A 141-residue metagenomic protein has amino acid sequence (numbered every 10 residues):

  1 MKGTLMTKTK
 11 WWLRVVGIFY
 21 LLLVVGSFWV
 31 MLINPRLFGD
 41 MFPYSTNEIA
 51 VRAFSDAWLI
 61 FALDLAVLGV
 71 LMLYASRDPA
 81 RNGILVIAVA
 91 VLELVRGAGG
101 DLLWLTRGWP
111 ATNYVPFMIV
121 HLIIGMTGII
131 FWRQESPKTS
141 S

Functional and structural regions predicted by a protein language model:
M1-L23: Cytosolic juxtamembrane helix and N-cap/initiation of the first transmembrane helix
F19-A57, A62: Hydrophobic transmembrane helix segments
L22, R52-Y74, A88-V95: Core segments of alpha-helical transmembrane spans in multipass integral membrane proteins
V24-S27, L71-S76, G100-W104, G128-W132: Structural signal for membrane-spanning alpha-helices in multi-pass inner-membrane proteins, emphasizing helix cores
Y44-F54, A75-L85, T106-R107: Short juxtamembrane and helix-loop transition motifs at transmembrane-helix boundaries in membrane proteins
L85-D101, V120-I124: Hydrophobic alpha-helical membrane segments
A98-P116, W132-Q134: Membrane-helix boundary connector in multi-pass membrane proteins
L122-S141: Membrane-water interface at the C-terminal end of transmembrane alpha helices
